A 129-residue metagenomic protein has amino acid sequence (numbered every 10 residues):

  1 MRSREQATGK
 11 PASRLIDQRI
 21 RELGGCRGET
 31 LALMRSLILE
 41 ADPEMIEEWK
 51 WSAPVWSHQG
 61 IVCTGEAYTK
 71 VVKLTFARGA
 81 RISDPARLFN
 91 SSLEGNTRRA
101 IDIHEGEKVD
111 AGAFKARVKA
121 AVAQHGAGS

Functional and structural regions predicted by a protein language model:
M1-S129: Charge-dense, helix-prone N-terminal extensions
